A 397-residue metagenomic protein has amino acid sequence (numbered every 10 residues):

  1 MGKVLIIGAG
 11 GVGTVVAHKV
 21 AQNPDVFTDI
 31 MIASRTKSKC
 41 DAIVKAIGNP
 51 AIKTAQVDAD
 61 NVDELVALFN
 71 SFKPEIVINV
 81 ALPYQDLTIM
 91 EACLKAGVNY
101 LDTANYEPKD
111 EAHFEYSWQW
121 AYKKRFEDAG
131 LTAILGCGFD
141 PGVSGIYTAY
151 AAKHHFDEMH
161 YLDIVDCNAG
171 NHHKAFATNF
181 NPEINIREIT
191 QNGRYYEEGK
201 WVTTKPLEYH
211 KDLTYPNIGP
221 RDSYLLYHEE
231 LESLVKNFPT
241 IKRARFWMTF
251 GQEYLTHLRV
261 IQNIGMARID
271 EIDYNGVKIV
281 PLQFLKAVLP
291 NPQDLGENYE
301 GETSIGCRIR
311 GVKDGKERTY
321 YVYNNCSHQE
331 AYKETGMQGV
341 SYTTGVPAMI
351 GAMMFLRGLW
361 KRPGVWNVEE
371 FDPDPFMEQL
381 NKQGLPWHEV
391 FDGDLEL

Functional and structural regions predicted by a protein language model:
V12: Hydrophobic/small residue at the entry helix of a nucleotide-binding pocket
T36-S38: Helix N-cap at the beta1-alpha1 junction of Rossmann-like dinucleotide-binding domains, i.e., the first residues
I47-N61: Rossmann-fold cofactor-recognition segment
A59-F72, Q85: Conserved Rossmann-fold cofactor-binding substructure of NAD(P)-dependent oxidoreductases
F69, E75-N79, Y100-L101: N-terminal Rossmann-like NAD(P) cofactor-binding module of classical short-chain dehydrogenase/reductase
A104-L131: Rossmann-fold NAD(P)-binding glycine/threonine-rich loop
K153-L397: C-terminal catalytic/substrate-binding lobe primarily of soluble NAD(P)-dependent oxidoreductases
